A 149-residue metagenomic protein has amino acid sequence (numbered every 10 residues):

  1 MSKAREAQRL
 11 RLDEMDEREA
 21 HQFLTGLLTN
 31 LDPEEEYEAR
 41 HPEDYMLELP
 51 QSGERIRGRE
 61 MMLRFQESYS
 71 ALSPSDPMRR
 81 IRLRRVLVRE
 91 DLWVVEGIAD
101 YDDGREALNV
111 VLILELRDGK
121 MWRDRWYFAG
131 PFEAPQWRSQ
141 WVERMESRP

Functional and structural regions predicted by a protein language model:
M1-E35, A39, E43, V142-P149: Short, low-complexity N-terminal intrinsically disordered segments enriched in polar/charged residues
L12, L87-V95, P149: Short, positively charged
E34-D91: A solvent-exposed, acidic/Ser-Thr-rich amphipathic alpha-helical stretch
M78-R82, R105-L112: Short, surface-exposed coil-to-beta transition loops
V95-D102: Short beta-strand segments that buttress and anchor functional surface loops
N109-E146: Short beta-strand edge/turn micro-motifs at domain boundaries
